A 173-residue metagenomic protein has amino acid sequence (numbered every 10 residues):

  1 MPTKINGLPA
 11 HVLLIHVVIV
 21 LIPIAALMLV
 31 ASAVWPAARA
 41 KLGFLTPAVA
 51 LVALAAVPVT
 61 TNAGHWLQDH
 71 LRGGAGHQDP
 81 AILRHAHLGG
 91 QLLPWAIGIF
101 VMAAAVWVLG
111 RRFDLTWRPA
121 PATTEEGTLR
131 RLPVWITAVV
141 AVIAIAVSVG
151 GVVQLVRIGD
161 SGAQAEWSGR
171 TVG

Functional and structural regions predicted by a protein language model:
M1-G173: Polytopic transmembrane helical bundles with strong interfacial aromatic enrichment
